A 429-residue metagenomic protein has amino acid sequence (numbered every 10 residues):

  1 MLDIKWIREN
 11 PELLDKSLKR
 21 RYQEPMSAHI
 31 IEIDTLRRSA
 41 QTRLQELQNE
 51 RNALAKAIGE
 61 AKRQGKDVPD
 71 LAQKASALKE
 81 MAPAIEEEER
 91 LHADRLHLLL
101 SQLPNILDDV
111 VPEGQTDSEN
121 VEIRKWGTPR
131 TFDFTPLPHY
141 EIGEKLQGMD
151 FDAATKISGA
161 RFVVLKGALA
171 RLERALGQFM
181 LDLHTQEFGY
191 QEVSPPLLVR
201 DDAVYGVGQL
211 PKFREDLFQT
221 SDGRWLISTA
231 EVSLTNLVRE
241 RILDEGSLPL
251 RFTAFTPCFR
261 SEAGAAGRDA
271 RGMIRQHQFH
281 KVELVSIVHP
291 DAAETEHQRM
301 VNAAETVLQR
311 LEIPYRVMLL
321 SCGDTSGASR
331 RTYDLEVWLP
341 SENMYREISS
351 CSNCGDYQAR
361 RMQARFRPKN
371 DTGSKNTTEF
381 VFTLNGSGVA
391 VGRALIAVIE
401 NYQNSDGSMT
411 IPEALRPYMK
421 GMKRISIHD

Functional and structural regions predicted by a protein language model:
M1-R130, E144, G148: N-terminal alpha-helical targeting/anchoring segments
K125-D429: TRNA-recognition modules of translation machinery and tRNA-sensing kinases, especially anticodon-binding
